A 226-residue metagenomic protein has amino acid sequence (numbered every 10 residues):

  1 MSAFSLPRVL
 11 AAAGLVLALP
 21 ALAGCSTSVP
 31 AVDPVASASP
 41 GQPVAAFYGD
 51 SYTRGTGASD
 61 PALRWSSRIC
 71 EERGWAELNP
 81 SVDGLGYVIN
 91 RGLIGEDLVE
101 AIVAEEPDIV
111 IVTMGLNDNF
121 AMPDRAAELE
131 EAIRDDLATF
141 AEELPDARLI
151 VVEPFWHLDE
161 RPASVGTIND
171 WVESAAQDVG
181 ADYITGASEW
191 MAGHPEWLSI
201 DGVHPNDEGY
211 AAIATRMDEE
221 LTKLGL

Functional and structural regions predicted by a protein language model:
M1-Y48, Y52-S59, E71, E105 (+1 more regions): N-terminal secretory targeting modules
V44-A46, R54-A132, G166: Conserved SGNH/GDSL esterase-like catalytic core that processes O-acyl groups on lipids and polysaccharides
S66, D136, V172: Aromatic/hydrophobic pocket-lining residues that form π-stacking "cages" and hydrophobic walls in ligand
S81, E153, T185-A187: Residue-level recognition of beta-strand->loop/alpha-helix junctions
T113-N117, F140-D170: Active-site segments of SGNH/GDSL-like serine hydrolases that catalyze O-acetyl group transfer/hydrolysis on lipids
H157-L226: Catalytic His-Asp segment of secreted/periplasmic serine-dependent ester chemistry enzymes
